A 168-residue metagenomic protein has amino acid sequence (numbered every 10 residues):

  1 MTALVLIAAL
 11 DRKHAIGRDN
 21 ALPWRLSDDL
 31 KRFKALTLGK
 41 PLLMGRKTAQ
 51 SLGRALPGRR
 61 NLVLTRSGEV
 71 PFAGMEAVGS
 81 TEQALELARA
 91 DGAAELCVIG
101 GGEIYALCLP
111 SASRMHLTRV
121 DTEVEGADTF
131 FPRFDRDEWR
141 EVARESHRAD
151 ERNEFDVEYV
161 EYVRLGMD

Functional and structural regions predicted by a protein language model:
L4-D168: Flexible, gly/pro- and Lys/Arg-enriched active-site loops
